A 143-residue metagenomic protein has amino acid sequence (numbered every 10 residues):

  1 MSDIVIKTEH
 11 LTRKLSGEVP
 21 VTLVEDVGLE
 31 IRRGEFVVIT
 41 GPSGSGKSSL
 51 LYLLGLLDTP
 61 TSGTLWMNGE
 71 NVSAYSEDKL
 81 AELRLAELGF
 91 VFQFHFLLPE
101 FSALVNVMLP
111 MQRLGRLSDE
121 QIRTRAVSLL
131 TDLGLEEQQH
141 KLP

Functional and structural regions predicted by a protein language model:
K7, E70-N71, E120-E137: Conserved ABC ATPase "signature" region
S16, M108-Q121, D132: ABC-type ATPase nucleotide-binding domains, specifically the catalytic core motifs of the NBD
V21, V72-G89, D119-E120: ABC ATPase NBD coupling module
T40-P42: The feature captures the beta-strand-to-loop junction immediately N-terminal to the Walker
G55: Helix-to-loop junction immediately C-terminal to a conserved catalytic motif
G63-N71: Conserved ABC transporter NBD signature motif
E100-P110: Short coil-to-helix segment of the ABC ATPase nucleotide-binding domain corresponding to the Q-loop/switch region
